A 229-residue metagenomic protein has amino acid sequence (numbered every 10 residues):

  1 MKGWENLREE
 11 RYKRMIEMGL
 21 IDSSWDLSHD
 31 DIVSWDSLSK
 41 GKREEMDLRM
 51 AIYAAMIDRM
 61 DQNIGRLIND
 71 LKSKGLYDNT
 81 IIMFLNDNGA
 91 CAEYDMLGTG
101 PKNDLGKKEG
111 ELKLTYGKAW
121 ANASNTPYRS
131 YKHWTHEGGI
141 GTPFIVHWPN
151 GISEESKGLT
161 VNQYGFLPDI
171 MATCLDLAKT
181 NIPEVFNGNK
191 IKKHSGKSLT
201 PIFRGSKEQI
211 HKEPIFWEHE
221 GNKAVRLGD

Functional and structural regions predicted by a protein language model:
M1-L38, C91-T142: Core domains of carbohydrate- and sulfate-ester-processing enzymes
M1-W4, L48-R59: The substrate-binding groove and active-site-proximal loops of carbohydrate-active enzymes, especially glycoside
I16-L20, N69-S73, L175-T180, R204: Sec-exported extracytoplasmic/periplasmic mature domains
V33-R49, H147-E155: Short glycine/proline-rich turn/loop motifs
Y53, I57-M60, I64-L67, L71 (+3 more regions): Beta-strand elements within well-structured catalytic alpha/beta cores of enzymes that handle phosphate/sulfate esters
Y77: Conserved H-loop
G89-L97, G205-H211: Secretory-pathway/luminal and periplasmic proteins that interact with or process carbohydrate-rich
G110-G139, H147, I152-Q163, L167-D229: C-terminal cap/loop subdomain of S1 sulfatases and analogous C-terminal strand-loop tails that border
